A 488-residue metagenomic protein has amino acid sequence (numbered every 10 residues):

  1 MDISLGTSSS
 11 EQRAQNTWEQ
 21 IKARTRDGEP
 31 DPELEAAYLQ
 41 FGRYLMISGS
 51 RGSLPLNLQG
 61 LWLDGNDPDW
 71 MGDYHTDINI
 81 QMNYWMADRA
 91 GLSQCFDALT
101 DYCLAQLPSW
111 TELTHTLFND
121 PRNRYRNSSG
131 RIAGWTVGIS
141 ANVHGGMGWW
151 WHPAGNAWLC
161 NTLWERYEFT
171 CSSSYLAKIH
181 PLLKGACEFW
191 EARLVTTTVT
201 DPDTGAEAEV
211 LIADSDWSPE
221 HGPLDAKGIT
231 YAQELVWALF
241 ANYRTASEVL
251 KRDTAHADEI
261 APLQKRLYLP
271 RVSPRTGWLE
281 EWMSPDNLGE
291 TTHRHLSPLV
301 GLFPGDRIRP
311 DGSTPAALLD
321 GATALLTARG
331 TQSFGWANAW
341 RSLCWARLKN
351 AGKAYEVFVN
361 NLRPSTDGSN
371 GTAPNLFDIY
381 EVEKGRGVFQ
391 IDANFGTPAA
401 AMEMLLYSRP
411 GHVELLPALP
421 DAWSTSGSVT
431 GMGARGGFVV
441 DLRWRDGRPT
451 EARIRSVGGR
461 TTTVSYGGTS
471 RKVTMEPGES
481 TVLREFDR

Functional and structural regions predicted by a protein language model:
M1-Y74, L92-H115, L250-A257, R266-R275 (+3 more regions): Acidic/polar, glycine-enriched structural segments that form the non-catalytic walls/loops of the carbohydrate-binding
R24-E29, E33, D69-G72, G145-M147 (+2 more regions): The substrate-binding groove and active-site-proximal loops of carbohydrate-active enzymes, especially glycoside
E35-G49, N156-E165, P181, G185-W190: Extended, hydrophobic/aromatic-rich amphipathic alpha-helical segments that build helical scaffolds
S53-L61, K178, V195-A213, R252-E259 (+1 more regions): Short, glycine/acidic-rich hinge or "gate" loops at secondary-structure transitions that mediate conformational
T76-N79, A87-T116, D120-R124, A141-H144 (+4 more regions): Active-site core of glycosidic bond-cleaving carbohydrate-active enzymes
G185-A246: Acidic/histidine-rich catalytic neighborhood
G352-R488: Non-catalytic C-terminal accessory modules of carbohydrate-active enzymes
